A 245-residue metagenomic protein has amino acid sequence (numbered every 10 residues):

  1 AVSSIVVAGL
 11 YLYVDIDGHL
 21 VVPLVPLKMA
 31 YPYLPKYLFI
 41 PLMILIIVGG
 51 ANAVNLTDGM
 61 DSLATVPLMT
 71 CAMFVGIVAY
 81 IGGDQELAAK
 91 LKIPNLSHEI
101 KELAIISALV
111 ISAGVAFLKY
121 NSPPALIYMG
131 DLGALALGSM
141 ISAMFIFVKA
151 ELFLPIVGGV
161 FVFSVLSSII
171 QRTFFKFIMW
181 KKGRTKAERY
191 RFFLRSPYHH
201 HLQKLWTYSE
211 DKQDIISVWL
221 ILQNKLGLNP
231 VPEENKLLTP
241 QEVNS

Functional and structural regions predicted by a protein language model:
A1-F163: "…together with the soluble PPM/PP2C metallo-phosphatase catalytic core" -> "…together with the soluble PPM/PP2C
K36-Y37, L96-I106, K186-S196, V231-L237: Glycine-rich, flexible loop segments associated with nucleotide phosphate handling
E86, I141, S167, Q171 (+1 more regions): Alpha-helix boundary/capping detector
L132, I146-F147, S217, L237-L238 (+1 more regions): Short, contiguous acidic/charged loop-to-helix segments that flank catalytic cores in large enzymes
F161-L222, L226: Membrane-proximal soluble regions of multi-pass membrane proteins
L222, L226-S245: N-terminal low-complexity segments that are often proline-rich with Ser/Thr-Pro
